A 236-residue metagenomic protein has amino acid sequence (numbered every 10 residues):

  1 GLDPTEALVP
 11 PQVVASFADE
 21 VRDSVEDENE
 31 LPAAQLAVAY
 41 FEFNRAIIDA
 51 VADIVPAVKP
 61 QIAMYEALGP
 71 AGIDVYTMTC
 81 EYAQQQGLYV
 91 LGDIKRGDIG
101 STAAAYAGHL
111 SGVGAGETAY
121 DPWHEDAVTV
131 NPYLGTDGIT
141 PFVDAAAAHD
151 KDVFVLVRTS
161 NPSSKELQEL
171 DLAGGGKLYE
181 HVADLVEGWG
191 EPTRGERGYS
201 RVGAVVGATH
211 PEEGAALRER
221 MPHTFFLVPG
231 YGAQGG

Functional and structural regions predicted by a protein language model:
G1-A52: N-terminal glycine-rich anion-binding loop in soluble enzyme alpha/beta folds
T5, I94, D98-V205: Conserved anion-binding
N44-I48, Y76-C80, I139, V143 (+3 more regions): Generic structural signal for well-ordered alpha-helices, preferentially at hydrophobic/aromatic core positions
I48-V55, C80-Q85, V143-H149, R218-M221: Acidic (Asp/Glu)-rich catalytic clusters
I54-P56, P60-E117, D121, E213: N-terminal active-site wall of soluble small-molecule enzyme domains
Q86-L91, D152, R197-G203, P222-V228: Short beta-strand/loop segments at the ligand-binding rim of alpha/beta enzyme cores
A208-G236: A C-terminal functional module that forms or caps the active site or interfaces directly with catalytic machinery
